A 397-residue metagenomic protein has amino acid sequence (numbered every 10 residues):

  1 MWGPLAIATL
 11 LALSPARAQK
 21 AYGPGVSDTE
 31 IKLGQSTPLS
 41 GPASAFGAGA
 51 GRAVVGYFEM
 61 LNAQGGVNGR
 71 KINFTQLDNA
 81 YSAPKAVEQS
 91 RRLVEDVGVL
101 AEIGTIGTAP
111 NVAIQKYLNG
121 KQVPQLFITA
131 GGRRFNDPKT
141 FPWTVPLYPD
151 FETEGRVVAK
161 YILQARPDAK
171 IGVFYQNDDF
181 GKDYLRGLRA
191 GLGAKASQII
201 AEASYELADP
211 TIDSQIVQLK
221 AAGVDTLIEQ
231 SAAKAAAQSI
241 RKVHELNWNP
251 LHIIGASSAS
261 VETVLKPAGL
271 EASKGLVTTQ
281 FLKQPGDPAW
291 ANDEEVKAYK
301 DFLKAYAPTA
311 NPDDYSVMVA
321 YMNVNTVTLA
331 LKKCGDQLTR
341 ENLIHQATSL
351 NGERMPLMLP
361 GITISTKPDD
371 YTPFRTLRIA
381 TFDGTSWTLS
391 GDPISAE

Functional and structural regions predicted by a protein language model:
W2-A12: Bacterial N-terminal signal peptides
S14-A18: Sec/Tat signal peptide C-region and signal peptidase I cleavage site
Q19-A21, E30-K32, A45-R52, E59 (+4 more regions): Beta-alpha junction/loop-to-helix N-cap segments that form part of ligand/metal-binding clefts
N79, L126, R133-N136, L207-A208 (+3 more regions): Venus flytrap/periplasmic-binding-protein-like
P84-E88, R133-N136, P142-N247, A289-K297: Extracellular/periplasmic Venus flytrap/periplasmic-binding protein
L93-I106, L126-I128, I171-Y175, G223-A233 (+3 more regions): Periplasmic-binding protein-like
V243-A320, S390-S395: Extracellular/periplasmic periplasmic-binding protein-like sensory domains
A305-M318, T328-W387: Segments of small-molecule ligand-sensing domains
